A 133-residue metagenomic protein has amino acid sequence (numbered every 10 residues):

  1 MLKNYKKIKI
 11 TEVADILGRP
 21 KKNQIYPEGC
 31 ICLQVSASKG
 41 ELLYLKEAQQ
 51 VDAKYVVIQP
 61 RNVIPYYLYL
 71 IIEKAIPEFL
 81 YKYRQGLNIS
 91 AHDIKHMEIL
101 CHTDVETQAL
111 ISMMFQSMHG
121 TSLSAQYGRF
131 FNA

Functional and structural regions predicted by a protein language model:
M1-K39, E78-Y81, S90: Low-complexity, Lys/Gly-biased intrinsically disordered segments
M1-P20, C101-A109, Q116-A133: Non-catalytic DNA-recognition/assembly elements of restriction-modification systems
L17, I72-A75, M114: Alpha-helix boundary/capping residues
G29, L87-A91, Y127-A133: Juxtamembrane/interface motifs at transmembrane-helix termini
C32-P77, Y83-Q85, S90-I94: A short beta-sheet element
I76-F79, S117-H119: A common structural junction motif
